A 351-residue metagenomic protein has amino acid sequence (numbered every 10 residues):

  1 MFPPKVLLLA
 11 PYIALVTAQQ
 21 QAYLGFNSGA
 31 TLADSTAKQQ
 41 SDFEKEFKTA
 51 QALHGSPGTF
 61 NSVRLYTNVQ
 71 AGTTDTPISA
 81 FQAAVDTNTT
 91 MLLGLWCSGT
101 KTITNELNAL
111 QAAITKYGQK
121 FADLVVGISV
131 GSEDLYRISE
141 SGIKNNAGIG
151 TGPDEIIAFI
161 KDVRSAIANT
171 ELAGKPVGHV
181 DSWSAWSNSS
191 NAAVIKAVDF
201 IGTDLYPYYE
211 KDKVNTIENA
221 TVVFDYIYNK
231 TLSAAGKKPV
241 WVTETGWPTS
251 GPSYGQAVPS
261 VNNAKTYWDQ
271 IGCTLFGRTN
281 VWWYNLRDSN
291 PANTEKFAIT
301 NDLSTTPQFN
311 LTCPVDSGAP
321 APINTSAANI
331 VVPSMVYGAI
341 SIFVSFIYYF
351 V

Functional and structural regions predicted by a protein language model:
F2, P11-Y23, S345-V351: N-terminal signal peptide
Y23-L110: N-terminal carbohydrate-binding/catalytic regions of secreted carbohydrate-active enzymes
V63, I128, I201, V242-E244 (+1 more regions): Conserved, mostly hydrophobic/aromatic
T74-Q82, I103-T115, S141-G142, H179-A197: Distinct, well-ordered alpha-helical segments
V85-T89, L93, V126, S132 (+3 more regions): Aromatic- and acid-rich polysaccharide-binding/catalytic face of secreted or lumenal carbohydrate-active enzymes
Q119-G150: Active-site groove signature of glycoside hydrolases
P239-A319: Substrate-binding cleft of secreted/luminal carbohydrate-active enzymes
A327-V351: Cleavable C-terminal sorting propeptides in eukaryotic secreted/cell-surface proteins
